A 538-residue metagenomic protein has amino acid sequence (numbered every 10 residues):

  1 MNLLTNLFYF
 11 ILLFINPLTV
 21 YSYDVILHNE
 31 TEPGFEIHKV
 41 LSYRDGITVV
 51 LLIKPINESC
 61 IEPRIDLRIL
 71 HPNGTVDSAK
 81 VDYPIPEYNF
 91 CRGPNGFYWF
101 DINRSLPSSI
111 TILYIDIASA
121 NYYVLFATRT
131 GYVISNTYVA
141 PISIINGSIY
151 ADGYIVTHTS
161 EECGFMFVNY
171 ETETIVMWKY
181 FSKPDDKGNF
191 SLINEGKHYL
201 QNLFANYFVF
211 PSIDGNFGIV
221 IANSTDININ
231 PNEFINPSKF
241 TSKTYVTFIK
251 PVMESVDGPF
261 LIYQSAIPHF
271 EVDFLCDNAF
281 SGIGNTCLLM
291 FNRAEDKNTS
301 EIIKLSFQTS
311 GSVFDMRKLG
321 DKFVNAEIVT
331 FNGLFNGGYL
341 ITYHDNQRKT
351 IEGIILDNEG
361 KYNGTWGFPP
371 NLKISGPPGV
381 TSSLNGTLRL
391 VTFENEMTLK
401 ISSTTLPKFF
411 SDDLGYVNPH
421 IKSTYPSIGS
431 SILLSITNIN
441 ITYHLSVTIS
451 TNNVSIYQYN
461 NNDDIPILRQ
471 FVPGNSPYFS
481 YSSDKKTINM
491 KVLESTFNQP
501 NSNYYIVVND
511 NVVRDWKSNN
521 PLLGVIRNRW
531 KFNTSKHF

Functional and structural regions predicted by a protein language model:
L3-S22: Cleavable N-terminal signal peptides of Sec/SRP-targeted secreted and luminal proteins
L18-T31, N57-G93, I115-A151, N169-L203 (+4 more regions): Surface-exposed loop/turn elements that mediate protein-protein interactions on large endomembrane-trafficking
T31-Y43, P84-P107, V139-E161, E195-F217 (+3 more regions): Repeated scaffold domains used in trafficking and secretory/extracellular systems, primarily beta-propellers
D45-S59, G96-D101, S105-F126, D152-M177 (+4 more regions): Short beta-strand elements that form the blades of beta-propeller/WD-repeat-like and other beta-sheet-rich scaffold
P72, N358, Y457-I467: Change "in extracellular beta-sheet-rich domains … of secreted and cell-surface proteins" to "in beta-sheet-rich domains
S403-I432, T496, D510-F538: Acidic, Ser/Thr/Gly/Pro-rich low-complexity segments and short DxT(G/T)-type signature motifs
L433-N462, S483-I526: Extracytoplasmic/surface-exposed domains of secreted proteins that mediate cell-envelope carbohydrate/peptidoglycan
Q470-K486: Extracellular beta-sheet repeat scaffolds used for adhesion and glycan interaction
